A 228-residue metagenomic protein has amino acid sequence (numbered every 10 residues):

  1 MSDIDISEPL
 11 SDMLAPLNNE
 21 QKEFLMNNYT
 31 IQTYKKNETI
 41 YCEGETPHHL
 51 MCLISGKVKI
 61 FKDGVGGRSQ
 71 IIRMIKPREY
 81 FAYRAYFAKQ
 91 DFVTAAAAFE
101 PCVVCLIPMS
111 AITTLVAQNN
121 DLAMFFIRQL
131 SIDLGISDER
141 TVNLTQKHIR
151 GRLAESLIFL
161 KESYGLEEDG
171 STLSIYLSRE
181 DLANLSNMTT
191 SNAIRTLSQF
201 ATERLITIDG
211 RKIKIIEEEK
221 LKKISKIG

Functional and structural regions predicted by a protein language model:
M1-K36, Y80-F81, A85-F87: Cyclic nucleotide-binding regulatory module and flanking cytosolic helices
M13, E38-E100: Cyclic nucleotide-binding regulatory domains
Q21, R73-G135: Cyclic-nucleotide recognition modules
E23-F24, I40-G44, E167: Short loop/turn motifs at secondary-structure junctions and domain boundaries
S55, S110-A111, I132, E180 (+1 more regions): Alpha-helix/helix-capping structural signal
A117-N187: Polybasic "coupling" helices that flank or enter modular domains
E162-G228: Phosphate-/nucleic-acid-contacting segments
